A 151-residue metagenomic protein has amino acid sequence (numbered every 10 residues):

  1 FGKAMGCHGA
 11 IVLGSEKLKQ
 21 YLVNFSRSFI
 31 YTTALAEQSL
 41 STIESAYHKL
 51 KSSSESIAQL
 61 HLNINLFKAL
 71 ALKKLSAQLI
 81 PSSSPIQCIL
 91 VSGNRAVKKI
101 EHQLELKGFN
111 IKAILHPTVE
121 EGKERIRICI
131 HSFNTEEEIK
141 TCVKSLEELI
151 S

Functional and structural regions predicted by a protein language model:
F1-S83: Active-site C-terminal subdomain of aminotransferase-like
Y21-L22, I100, C142: Hydrophobic side chains in well-ordered alpha-helices
T42, N110, R127-C129: Conserved beta-strand segments that form the floor/walls of ligand-binding pockets within enzyme and binding domains
E44, E136-V143: Short, amphipathic alpha-helical "lid/cap" segments that border enzyme active or binding sites
A58-N65, K74-G108, T118, G122-K123 (+1 more regions): Conserved PLP-binding catalytic core of the aspartate aminotransferase-like
P81, V143-L146: Extracellular cadherin-type adhesion modules in metazoan precursor proteins
L106-I111, L146-S151: A common structural junction motif
I114-L115: Cytosolic Rossmann-like ligand/nucleotide-binding regulatory domains
